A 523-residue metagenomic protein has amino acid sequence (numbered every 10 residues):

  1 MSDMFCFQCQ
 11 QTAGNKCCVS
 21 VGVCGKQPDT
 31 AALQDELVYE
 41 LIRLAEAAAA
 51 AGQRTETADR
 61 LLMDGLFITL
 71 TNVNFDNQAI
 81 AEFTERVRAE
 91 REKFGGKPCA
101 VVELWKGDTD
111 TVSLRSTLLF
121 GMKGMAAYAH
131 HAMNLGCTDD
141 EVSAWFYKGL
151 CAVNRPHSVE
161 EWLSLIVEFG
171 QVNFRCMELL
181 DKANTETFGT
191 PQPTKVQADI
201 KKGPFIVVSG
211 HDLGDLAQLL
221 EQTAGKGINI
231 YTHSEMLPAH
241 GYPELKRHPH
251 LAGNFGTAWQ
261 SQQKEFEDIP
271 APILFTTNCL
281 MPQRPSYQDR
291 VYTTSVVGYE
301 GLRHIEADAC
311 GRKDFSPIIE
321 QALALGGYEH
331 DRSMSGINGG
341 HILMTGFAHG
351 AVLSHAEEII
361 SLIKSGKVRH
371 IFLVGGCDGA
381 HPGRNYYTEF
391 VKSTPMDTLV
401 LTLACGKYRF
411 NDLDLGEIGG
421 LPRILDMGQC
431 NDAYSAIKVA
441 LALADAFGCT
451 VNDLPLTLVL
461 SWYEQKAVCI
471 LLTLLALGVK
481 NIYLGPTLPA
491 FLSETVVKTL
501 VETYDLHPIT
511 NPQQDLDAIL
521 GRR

Functional and structural regions predicted by a protein language model:
S2-A13, C18-V19, K26-T30, Q34 (+1 more regions): Anaerobic metallocofactor- and corrinoid-dependent redox/one-carbon enzyme cores, especially those from methanogenesis
S2-T190, T194-G203, V207, G227 (+2 more regions): Long, compositionally biased, glycine/small-hydrophobic-enriched stretches that function as flexible linkers, tethers
